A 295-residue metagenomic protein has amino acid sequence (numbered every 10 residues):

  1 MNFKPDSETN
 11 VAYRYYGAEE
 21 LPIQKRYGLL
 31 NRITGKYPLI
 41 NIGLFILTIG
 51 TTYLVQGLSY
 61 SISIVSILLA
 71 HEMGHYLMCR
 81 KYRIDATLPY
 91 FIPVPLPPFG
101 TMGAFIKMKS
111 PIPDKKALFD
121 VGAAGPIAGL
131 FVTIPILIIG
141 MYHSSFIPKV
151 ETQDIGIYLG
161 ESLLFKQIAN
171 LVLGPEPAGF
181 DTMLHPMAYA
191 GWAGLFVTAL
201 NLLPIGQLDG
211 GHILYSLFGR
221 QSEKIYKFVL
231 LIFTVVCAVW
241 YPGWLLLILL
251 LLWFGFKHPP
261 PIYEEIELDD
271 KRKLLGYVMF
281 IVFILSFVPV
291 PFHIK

Functional and structural regions predicted by a protein language model:
M1-K295: Hydrophobic transmembrane alpha-helices and their immediate loop junctions in multi-pass integral membrane proteins
